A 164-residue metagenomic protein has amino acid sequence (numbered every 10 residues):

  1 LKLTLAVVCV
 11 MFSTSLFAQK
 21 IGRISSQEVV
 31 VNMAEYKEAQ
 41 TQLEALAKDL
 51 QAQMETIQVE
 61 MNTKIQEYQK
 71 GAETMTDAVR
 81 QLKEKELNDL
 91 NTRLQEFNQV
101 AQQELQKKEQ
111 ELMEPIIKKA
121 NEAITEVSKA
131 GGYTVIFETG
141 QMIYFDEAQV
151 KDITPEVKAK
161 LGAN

Functional and structural regions predicted by a protein language model:
L3-F12: Sec-dependent N-terminal signal peptides
F12-A18: Sec/Tat signal peptide C-region and signal peptidase I cleavage site
Q19-N164: Amphipathic, charged alpha-helical segments and their helix-to-coil junctions in extracytoplasmic/peripheral assemblies
